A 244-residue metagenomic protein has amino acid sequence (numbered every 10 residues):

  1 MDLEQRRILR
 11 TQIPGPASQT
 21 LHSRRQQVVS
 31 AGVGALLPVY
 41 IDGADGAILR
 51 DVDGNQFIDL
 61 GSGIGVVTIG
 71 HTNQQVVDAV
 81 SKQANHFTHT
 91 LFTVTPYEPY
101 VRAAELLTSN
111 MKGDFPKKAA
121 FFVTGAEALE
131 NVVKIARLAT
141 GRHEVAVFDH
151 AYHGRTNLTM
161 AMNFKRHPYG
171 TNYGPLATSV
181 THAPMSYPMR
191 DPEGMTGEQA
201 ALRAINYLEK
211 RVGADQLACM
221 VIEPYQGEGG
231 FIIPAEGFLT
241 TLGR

Functional and structural regions predicted by a protein language model:
D2, R6-R10, Q56-R142: Glycine-rich loop-to-alpha-helix module at the N-terminal edge of alpha/beta enzyme cores
D2-D45, T95, Y100, A200: Active-site-adjacent loop/helix segments that line or gate small-molecule/cofactor pockets in enzymes
S30, A84-T88, S179-E193, P224-Q226: Gly-rich Lys/Arg/Thr-decorated short loops/hinges at beta-loop-alpha junctions or inter-strand turns that position
P38-L60: Active-site and channel-lining beta-strand-loop segments that bind or position nucleotide-derived/phosphorylated
V66-T68, P96, M189-R190, G227-G229: Short, small-residue-enriched loops and turns at beta-alpha junctions that line or gate enzyme active sites
E105-C219, G237: PLP-dependent aspartate aminotransferase-fold enzymes
A214, I232-R244: Catalytic PLP-binding core of fold-type I/II PLP enzymes
A214-F231: Short acidic, glycine-rich surface-loop motifs adjacent to enzyme active sites
